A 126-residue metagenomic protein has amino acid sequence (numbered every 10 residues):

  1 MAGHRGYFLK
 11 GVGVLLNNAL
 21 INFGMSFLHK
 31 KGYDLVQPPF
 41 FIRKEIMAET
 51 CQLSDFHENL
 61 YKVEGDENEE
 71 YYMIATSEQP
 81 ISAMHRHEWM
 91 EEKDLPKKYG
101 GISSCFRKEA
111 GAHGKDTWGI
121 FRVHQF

Functional and structural regions predicted by a protein language model:
M1-F126: TRNA-recognition modules of translation machinery and tRNA-sensing kinases, especially anticodon-binding
